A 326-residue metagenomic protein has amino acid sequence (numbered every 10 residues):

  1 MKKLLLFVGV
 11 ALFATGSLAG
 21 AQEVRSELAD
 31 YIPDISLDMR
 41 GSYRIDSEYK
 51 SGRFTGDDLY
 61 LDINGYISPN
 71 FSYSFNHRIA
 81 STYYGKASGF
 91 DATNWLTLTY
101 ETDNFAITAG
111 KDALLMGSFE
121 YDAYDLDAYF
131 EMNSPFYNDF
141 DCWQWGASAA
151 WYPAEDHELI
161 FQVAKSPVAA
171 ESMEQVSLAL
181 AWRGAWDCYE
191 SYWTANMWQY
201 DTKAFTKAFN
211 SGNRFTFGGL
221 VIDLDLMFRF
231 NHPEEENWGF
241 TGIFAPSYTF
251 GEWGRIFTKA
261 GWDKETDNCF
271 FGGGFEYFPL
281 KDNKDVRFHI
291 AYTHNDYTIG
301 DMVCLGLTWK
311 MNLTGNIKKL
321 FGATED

Functional and structural regions predicted by a protein language model:
M1-L28, A154, N312-D326: Cleavable N-terminal export/targeting peptides
V24-R44, K50-S166: Outer membrane beta-barrel
E27-D34, L180-F271, Y277: Detector for outer-membrane/organellar transmembrane beta-barrel domains, recognizing the amphipathic beta-strand
D38-D46, H77-A80, D112-L114, A164-P167 (+7 more regions): Outer-membrane beta-barrel pore domains and translocons
K50-L59, G89-N94, D141-W145, E174-L178 (+5 more regions): Residues that define the transmembrane beta-barrel architecture of outer-membrane proteins
I63-G65, P69, T99-T102, K111 (+6 more regions): Residue-level signature of outer-membrane beta-barrel architecture
P69-Y73, N104-T108, D156-F161, W186-W193 (+4 more regions): Repeated loop/turn-to-beta-strand initiation elements of outer-membrane beta-barrel proteins
G273-P279, G300-D326: Outer-membrane beta-barrel "beta-signal"
